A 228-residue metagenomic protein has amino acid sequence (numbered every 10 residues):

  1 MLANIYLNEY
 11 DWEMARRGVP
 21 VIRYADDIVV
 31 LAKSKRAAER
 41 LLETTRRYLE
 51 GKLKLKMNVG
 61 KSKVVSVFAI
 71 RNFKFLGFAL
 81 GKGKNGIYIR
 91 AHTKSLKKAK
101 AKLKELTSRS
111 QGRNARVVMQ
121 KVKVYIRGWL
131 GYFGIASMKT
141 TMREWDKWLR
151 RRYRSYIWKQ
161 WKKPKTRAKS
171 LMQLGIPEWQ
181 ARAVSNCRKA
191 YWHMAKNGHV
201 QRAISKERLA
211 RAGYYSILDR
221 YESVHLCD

Functional and structural regions predicted by a protein language model:
M1-D228: Non-catalytic terminal/accessory segments
